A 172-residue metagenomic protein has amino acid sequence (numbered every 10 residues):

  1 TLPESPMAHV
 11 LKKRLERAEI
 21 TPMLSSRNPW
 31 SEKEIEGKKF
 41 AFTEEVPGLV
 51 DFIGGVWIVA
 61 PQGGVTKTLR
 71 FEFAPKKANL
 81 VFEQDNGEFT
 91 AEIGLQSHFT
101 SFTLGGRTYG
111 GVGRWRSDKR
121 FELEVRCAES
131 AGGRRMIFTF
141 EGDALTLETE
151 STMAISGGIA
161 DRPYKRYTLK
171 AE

Functional and structural regions predicted by a protein language model:
T1-E92, H98-G106, C127-E172: Catalytic loop of the DD-peptidase/beta-lactamase superfamily, centered on the K-T-G motif and neighboring
T108-G110, R120-E122, R135: Intrinsic-disorder/low-complexity, polar/charged segments enriched in Ser/Thr/Lys/Arg/Asp/Glu/Gln
S117-K119, G142: Residue-level recognition of beta-strand termini and adjacent short loop/turns
